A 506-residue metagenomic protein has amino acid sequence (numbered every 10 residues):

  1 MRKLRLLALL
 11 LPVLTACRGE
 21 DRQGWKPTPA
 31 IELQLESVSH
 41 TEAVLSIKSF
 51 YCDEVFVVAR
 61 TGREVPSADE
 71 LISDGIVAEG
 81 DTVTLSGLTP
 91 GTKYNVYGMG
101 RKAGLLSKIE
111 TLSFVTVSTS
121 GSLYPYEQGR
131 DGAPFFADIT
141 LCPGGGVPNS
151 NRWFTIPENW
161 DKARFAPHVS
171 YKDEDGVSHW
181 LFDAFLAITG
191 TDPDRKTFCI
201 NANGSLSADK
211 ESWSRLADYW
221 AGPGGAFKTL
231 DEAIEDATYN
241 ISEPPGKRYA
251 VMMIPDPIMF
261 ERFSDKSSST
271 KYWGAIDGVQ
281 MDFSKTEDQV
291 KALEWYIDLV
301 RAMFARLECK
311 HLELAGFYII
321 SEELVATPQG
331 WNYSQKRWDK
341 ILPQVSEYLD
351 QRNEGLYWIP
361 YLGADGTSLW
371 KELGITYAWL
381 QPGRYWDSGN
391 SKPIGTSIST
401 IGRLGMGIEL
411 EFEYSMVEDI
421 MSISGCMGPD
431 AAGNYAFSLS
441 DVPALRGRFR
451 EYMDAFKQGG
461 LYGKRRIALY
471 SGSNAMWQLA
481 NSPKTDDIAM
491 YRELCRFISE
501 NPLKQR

Functional and structural regions predicted by a protein language model:
R2-Q34, V117-S120: Bacterial Sec-dependent N-terminal signal peptides
T41-L45: Structural beta-strand segments of beta-rich domains
F56-T89, A103: Recognizes extended acidic, P/S/T-rich segments that occur within or adjacent to Ig-like beta-sandwich modules
N95-R101: Extracellular recognition modules
A103-T119: Extracellular fibronectin type III
S122-E294: N-terminal catalytic cores of secreted or lumenal carbohydrate-active enzymes
K247-M259, Q280-Y296, A315-I319, V345-T367 (+1 more regions): Aromatic-lined carbohydrate-recognition surfaces of secreted/lumenal glycan-active proteins
G363, W379-R506: Substrate-binding cleft of secreted/luminal carbohydrate-active enzymes
